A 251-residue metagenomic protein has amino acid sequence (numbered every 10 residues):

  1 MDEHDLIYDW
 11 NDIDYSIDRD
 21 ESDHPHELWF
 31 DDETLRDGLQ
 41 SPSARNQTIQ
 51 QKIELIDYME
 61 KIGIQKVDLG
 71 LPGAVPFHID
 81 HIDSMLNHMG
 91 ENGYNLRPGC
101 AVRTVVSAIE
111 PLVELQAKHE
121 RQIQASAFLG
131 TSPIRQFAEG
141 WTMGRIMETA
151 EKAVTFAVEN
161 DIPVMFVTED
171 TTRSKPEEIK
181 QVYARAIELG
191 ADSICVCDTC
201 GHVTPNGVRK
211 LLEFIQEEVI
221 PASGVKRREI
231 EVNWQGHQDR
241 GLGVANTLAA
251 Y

Functional and structural regions predicted by a protein language model:
M1-Y251: Catalytic cores and adjacent flexible loops of soluble metabolic enzymes that perform enolate/carbanion chemistry on
